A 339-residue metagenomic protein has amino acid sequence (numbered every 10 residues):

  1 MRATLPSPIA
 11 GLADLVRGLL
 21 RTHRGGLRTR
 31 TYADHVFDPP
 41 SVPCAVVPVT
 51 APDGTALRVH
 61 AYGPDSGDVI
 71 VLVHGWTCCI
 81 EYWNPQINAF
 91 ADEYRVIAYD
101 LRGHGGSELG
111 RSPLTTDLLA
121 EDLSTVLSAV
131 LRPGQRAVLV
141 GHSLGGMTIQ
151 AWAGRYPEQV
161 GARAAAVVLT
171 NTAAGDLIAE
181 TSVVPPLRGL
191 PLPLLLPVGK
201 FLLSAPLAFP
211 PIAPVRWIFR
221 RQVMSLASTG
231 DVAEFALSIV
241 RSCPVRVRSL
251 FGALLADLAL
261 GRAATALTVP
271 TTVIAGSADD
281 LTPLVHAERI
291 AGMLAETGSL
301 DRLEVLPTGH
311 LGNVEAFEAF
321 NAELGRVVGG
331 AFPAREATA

Functional and structural regions predicted by a protein language model:
M1-I70, A91-R95, S128-R132, G161-A165 (+1 more regions): Alpha/beta-hydrolase fold catalytic core
T55, H104-M147, G154-V160, A322: Active-site loop/oxyanion-hole signature of alpha/beta-hydrolase fold enzymes
T55-S112, T116, V126-A129: Conserved HGGG/HGGXW glycine-rich cap/lid loop of the alpha/beta-hydrolase fold
G154, E158-L202: Flexible "cap/lid" loop of the alpha/beta hydrolase fold
L202-T265: Conserved alpha/beta-hydrolase catalytic His-Asp/Glu region
L267, V273-A275, D279: Short beta-strand/loop motif that positions the catalytic acidic residue of the alpha/beta-hydrolase fold
D280-H286: Conserved alpha/beta-hydrolase "acid-adjacent" motif
L281, L303-A322: Catalytic histidine-centered segment of alpha/beta-hydrolase-like enzymes
